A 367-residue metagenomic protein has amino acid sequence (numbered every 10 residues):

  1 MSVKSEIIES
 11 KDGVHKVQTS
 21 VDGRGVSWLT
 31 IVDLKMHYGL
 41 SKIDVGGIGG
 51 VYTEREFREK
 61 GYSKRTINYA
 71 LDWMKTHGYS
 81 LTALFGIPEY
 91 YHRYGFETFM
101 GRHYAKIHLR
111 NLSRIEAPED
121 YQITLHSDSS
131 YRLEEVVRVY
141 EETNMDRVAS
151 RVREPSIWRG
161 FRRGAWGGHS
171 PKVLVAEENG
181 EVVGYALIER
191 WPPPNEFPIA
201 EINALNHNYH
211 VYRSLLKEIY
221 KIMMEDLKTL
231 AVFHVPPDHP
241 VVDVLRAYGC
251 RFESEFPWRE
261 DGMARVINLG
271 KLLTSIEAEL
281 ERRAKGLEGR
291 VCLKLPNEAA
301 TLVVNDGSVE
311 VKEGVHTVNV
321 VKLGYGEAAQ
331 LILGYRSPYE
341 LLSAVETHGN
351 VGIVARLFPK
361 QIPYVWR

Functional and structural regions predicted by a protein language model:
I8-S27, G47, F99, R162-L174 (+1 more regions): A short helix-loop-beta-strand connector motif used in the catalytic cores of GNAT acetyltransferases and, in some
R24-L34, V45-Y52, V175, E181-R190: Conserved beta-strand in the GNAT
M36-I48, R58, W191-E201: A conserved beta-turn-beta hairpin within the catalytic core of GNAT-like acetyltransferases that forms part
F57, M74, M223: Hydrophobic pocket-lining residues that define ligand/cofactor binding sites across diverse proteins
F57-Y69, Y79, H210-I219: Conserved acetyl-CoA pyrophosphate-binding loop and the N-cap/start of the following alpha-helix in GNAT-like
W73-F85, E89-E97: Hydrophobic or amphipathic alpha-helical targeting/insertion segments
E89, F96-R114, H207-R367: Active-site/acyl-donor-binding loops of N-acyltransferases
R102-A204, H210-R213, K217-K228, G270-K285 (+1 more regions): Amide-forming acyltransferase catalytic core, primarily the GNAT-like/NAT-type and related acyltransferase folds
